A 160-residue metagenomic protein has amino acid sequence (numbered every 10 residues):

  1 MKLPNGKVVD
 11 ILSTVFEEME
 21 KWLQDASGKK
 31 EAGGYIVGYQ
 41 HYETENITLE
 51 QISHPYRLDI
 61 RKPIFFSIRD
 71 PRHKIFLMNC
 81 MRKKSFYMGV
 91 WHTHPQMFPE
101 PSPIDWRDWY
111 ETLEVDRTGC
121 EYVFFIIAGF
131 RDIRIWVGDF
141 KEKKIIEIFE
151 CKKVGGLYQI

Functional and structural regions predicted by a protein language model:
M1-Y87, Q96-I160: Conserved beta-strand-loop surface patch within small alpha/beta domains used for substrate/adaptor or ligand engagement
T93: Single, functionally critical "micro-switch" positions that shape active/binding sites and transmembrane helices
